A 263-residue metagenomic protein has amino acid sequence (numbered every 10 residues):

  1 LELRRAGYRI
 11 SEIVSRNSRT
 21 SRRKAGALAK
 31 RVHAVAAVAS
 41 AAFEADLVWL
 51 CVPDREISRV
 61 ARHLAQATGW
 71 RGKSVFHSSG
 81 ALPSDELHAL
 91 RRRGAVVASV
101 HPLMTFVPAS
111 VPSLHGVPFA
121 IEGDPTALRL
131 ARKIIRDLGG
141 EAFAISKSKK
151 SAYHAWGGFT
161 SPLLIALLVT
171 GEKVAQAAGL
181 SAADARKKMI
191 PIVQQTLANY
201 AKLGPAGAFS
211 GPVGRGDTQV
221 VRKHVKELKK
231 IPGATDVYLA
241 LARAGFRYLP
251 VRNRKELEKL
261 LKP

Functional and structural regions predicted by a protein language model:
L1-F43: NAD(P)+-binding Rossmann beta1-loop-alpha1 motif at the extreme N-terminus of oxidoreductases
L1-R5, R62-Q66, H88, R92 (+2 more regions): Short, well-ordered alpha-helices that flank and scaffold nucleotide-derived cofactor binding pockets
Y8-I13, A45-V48, R71-V75, G116-F119: Short active-site oxyanion
E12-S15, V75-S78, V100, F119-E122 (+1 more regions): Short, hydrophobic beta-strand segments that form beta-sheet elements in well-ordered domains
K24-R31, L90, V111-K202, E256: Internal alpha-helical scaffold of NAD(P)-dependent oxidoreductase catalytic cores
V32-V111: Rossmann-like NAD(P)(H) cofactor-binding subdomain of soluble oxidoreductases
A198-E256: Interdomain hinge/lid region at the active-site interface of Rossmann-like NAD(P)-dependent oxidoreductases
